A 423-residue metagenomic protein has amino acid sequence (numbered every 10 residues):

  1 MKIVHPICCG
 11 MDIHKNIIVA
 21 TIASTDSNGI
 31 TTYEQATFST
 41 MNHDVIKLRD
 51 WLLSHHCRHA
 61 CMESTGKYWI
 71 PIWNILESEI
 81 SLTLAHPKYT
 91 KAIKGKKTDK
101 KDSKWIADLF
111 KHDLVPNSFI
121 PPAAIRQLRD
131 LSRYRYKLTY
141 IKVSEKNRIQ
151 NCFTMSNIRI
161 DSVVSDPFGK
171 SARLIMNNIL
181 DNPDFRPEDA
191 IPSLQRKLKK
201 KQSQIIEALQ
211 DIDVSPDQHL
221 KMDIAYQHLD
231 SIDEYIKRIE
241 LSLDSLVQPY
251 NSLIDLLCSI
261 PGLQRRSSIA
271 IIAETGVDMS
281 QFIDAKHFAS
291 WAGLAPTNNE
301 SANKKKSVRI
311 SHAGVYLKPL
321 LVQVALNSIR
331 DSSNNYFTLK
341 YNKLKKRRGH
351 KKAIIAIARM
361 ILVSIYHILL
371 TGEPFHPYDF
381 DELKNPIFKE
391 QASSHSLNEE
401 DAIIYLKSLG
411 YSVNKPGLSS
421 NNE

Functional and structural regions predicted by a protein language model:
M1-E423: A detector of single, family-specific signature residues that are central to catalytic or substrate-handling motifs
